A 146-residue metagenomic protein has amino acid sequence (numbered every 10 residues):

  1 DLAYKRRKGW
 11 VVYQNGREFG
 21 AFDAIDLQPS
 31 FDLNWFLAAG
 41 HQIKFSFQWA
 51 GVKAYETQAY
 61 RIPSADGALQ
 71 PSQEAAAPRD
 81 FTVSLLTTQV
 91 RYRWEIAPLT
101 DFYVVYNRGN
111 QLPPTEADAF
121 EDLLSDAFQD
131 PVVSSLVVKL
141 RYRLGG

Functional and structural regions predicted by a protein language model:
D1-G146: Exposed, low-structure sequence patches enriched in small/polar residues
